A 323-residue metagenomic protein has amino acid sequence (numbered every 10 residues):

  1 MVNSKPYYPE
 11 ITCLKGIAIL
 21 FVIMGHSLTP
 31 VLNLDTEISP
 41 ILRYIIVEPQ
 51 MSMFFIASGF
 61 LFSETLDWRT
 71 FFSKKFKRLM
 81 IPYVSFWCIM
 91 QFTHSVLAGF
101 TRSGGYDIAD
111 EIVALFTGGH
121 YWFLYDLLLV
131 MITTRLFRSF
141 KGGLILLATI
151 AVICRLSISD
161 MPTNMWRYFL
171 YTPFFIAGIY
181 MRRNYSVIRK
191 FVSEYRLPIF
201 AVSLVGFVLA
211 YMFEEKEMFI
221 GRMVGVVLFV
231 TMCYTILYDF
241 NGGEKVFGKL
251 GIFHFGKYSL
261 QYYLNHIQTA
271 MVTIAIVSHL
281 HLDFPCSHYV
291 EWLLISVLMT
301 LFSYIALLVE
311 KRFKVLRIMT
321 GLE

Functional and structural regions predicted by a protein language model:
M1-A151, L280-E323: Membrane-cytosol interface segments of multi-pass membrane proteins, especially ER/Golgi lipid-handling enzymes
N3-E10, D35-R43, I158-M165, I188-F191 (+4 more regions): Membrane-interfacial loop-to-transmembrane-helix junctions in polytopic alpha-helical membrane proteins
S4-Y8, L66-K74, T133-G143, R182-Y195 (+3 more regions): Membrane-interface helix-boundary motifs at transmembrane edges
L20-S27, F86-C88, F92, A148-M161 (+3 more regions): Aromatic-anchored segments of alpha-helical transmembrane domains
S39-M51, E111-Y125, S157-I176, L209-T231 (+1 more regions): Interfacial loop-to-helix transition and helix-capping segments at the boundaries of transmembrane helices
F60-S63, V130, T134-R138, Y171-S186 (+3 more regions): Hydrophobic transmembrane alpha-helices
T149-L197: Long hydrophobic alpha-helical segments that form multi-pass transmembrane helix bundles in integral membrane proteins
I188-H254, Y258, Q268-V277, P285-L294: Alpha-helical transmembrane segments and terminal signal-anchor/GPI-anchor hydrophobic tails, characterized by long
